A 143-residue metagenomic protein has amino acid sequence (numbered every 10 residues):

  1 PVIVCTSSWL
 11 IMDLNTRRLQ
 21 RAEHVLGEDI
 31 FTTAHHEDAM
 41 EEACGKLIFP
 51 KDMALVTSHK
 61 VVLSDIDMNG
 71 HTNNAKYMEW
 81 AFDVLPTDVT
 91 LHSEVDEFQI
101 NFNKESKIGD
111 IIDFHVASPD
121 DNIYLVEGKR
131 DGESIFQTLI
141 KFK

Functional and structural regions predicted by a protein language model:
P1-C44, S106-I108, A117-K143: HotDog/MaoC-like acyl-thioester-processing domains
I3-C5, M53-L55, D96-F98: A generic structural signal for short beta-strands and their flanking turns/coil linkers
L14-E94: Hot-dog-fold acyl-thioester-processing enzymes
T57-I140: Acidic/His-leaning functional-site neighborhoods
